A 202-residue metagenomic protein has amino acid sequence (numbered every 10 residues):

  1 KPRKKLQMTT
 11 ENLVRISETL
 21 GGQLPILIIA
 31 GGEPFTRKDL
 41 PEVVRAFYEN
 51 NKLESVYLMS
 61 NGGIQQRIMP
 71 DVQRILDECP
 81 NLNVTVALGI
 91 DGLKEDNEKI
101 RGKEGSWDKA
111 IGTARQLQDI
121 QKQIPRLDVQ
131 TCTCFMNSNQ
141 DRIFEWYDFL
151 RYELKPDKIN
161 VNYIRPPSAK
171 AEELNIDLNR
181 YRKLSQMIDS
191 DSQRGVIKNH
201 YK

Functional and structural regions predicted by a protein language model:
K1-N83, K122, P167-K170, D177-R180 (+1 more regions): Conserved alpha-helical substructure of the radical SAM core
E78-K202: Radical SAM enzyme [4Fe-4S]-AdoMet core and its adjacent flexible, acidic and glycine-rich loops/tails across
